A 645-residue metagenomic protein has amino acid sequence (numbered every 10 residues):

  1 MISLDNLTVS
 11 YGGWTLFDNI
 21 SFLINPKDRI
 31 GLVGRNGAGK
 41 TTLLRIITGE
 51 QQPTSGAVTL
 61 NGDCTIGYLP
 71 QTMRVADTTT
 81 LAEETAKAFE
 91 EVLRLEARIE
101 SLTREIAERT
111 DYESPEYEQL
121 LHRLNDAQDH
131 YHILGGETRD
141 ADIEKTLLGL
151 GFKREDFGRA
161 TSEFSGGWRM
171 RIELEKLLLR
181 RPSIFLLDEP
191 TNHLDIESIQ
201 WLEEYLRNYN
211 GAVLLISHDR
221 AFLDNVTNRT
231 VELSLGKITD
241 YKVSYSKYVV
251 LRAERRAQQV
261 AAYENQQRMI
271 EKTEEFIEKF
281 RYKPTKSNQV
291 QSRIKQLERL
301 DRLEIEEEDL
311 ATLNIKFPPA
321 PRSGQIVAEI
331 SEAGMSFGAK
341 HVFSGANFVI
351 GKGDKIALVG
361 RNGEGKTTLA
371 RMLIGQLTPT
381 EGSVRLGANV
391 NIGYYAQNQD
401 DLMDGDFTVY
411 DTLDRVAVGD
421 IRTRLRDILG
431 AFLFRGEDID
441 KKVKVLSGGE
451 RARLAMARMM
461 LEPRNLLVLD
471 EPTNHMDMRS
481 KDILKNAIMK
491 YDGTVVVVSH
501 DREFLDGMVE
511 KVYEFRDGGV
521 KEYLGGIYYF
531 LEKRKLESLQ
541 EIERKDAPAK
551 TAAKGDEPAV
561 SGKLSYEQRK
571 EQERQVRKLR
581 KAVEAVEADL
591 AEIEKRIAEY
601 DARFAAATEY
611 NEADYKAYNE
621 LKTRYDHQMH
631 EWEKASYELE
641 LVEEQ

Functional and structural regions predicted by a protein language model:
M1-A261, T312, K316-Q645: ABC ATP-binding cassette signature C-motif
E155, E306-E307: Short secondary-structure junctions
L251-F276, F280-E306: Intracellular alpha-helical coupling/juxtamembrane segments of multi-pass membrane proteins
